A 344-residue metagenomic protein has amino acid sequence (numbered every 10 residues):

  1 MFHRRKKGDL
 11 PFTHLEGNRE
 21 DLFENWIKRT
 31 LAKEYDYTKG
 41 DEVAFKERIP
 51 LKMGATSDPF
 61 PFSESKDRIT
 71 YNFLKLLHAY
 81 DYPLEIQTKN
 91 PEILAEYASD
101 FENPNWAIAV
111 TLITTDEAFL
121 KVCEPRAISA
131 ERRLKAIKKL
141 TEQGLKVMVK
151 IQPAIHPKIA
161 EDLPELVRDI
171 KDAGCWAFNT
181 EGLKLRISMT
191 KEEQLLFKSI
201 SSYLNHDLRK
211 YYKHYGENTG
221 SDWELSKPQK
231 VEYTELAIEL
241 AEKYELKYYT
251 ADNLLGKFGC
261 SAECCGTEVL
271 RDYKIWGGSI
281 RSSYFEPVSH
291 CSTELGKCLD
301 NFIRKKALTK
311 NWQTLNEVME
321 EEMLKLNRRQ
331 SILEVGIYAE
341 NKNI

Functional and structural regions predicted by a protein language model:
M1-A109, E117-A118, K325-S331, I344: Conserved Radical SAM active-site core
G8-H14, F60-R68, A118-K138, I155-L166: Conserved non-cysteine loop/helix-boundary elements of the Radical SAM core domain that shape
E24-I27, Y71-L74, A98, R133-K138 (+2 more regions): Generic structural signal for well-ordered alpha-helices, preferentially at hydrophobic/aromatic core positions
I49-M53, L84-I86, I108-V110, V147-I151 (+2 more regions): Hydrophobic faces of well-ordered beta-strands that scaffold small-molecule active sites in alpha/beta enzyme cores
P50-P61, P91-A95, I108-A127, A154-H156 (+2 more regions): Conserved radical SAM core fold
L76-Y82, K135-V147, A173, E232-Y249: A structural motif corresponding to the C-terminal end of an alpha-helix and its immediate exit/capping segment
R126, K139-A160, L185, G220-K227: Conserved strand-turn element in the central/C-terminal portion of the radical SAM core barrel that lines
E161-I344: Auxiliary Fe-S-binding modules of radical SAM enzymes
